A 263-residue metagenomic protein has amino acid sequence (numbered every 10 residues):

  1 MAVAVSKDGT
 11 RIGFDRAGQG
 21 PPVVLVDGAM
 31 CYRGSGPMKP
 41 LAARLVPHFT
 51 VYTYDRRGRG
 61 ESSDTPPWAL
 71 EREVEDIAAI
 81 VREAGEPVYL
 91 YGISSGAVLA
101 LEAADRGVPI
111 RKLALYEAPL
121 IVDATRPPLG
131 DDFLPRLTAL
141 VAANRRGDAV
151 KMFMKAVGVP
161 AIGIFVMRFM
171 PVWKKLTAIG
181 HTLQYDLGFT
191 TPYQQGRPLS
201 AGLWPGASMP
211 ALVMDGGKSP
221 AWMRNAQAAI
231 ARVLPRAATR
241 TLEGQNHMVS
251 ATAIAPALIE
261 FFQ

Functional and structural regions predicted by a protein language model:
V3-S63: Conserved HGGG/HGGXW glycine-rich cap/lid loop of the alpha/beta-hydrolase fold
S35-P37, S62-P67, T125, R224-N225: Conserved catalytic-core motifs of eukaryotic protein kinase domains, centered on the activation segment
A43, Y52-Y89: Active-site loop/oxyanion-hole signature of alpha/beta-hydrolase fold enzymes
R56-R59, A118, L242-G244: Active-site loop/turn elements of alpha/beta-hydrolase fold enzymes, especially the short glycine-/histidine-rich
E86-R126: Conserved hydrolase catalytic core segment
A118, V122-W173, D186-T191: Helix-rich cap/lid subdomain of alpha/beta-hydrolase
K175-R232, A238-Q245, V249-A251: Conserved serine/cysteine hydrolase catalytic core
N246-F262: Post-His helix in hydrolase/transferase enzymes
